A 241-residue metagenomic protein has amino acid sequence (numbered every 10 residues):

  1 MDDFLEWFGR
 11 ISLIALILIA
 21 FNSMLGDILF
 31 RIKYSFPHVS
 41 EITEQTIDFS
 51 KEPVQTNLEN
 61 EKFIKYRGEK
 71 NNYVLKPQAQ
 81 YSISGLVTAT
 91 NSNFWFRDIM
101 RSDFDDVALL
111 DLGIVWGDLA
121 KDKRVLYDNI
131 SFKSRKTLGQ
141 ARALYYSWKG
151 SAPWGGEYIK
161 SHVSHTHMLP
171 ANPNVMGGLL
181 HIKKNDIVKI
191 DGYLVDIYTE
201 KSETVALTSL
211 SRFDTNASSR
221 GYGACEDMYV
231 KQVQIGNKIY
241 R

Functional and structural regions predicted by a protein language model:
F4-L13, L18-R241: OB-fold and OB-like single-stranded nucleic-acid-recognition modules and their adjacent interaction interfaces
